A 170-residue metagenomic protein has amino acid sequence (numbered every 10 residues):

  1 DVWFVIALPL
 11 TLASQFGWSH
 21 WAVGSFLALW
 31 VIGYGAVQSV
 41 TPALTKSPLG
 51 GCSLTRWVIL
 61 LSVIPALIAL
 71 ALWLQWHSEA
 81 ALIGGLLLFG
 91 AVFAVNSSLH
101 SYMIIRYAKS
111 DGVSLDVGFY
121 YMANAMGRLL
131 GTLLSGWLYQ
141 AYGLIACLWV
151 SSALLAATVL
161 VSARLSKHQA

Functional and structural regions predicted by a protein language model:
I6-V23: Short amphipathic helix-loop junctions that connect adjacent transmembrane helices in Major Facilitator Superfamily/SLC
L10, S97-Y107: Intracellular helix-loop hinge segments at the cytoplasmic ends of transmembrane helices in 12-TM rocker-switch-type
S19, W137-A156: A membrane-interface helix-boundary motif in multi-pass transporters
H20, A108-Y120: Loop-to-transmembrane helix entry/capping segments in MFS-fold secondary transporters and related SLC/MFSD carriers
A28, I32, G118-M126: Transmembrane alpha-helical cores of Major Facilitator Superfamily
A36-C52, Y139: Helix-to-loop junctions at the C-terminal end of transmembrane segments in multipass secondary transporters
C52-H100: C-terminal transmembrane helical hairpin of 12-TM major facilitator-type secondary transporters
A69-L72, W149-A170: Multi-pass alpha-helical transporter architecture, strongest for 12-TM Major Facilitator/SLC carriers used
